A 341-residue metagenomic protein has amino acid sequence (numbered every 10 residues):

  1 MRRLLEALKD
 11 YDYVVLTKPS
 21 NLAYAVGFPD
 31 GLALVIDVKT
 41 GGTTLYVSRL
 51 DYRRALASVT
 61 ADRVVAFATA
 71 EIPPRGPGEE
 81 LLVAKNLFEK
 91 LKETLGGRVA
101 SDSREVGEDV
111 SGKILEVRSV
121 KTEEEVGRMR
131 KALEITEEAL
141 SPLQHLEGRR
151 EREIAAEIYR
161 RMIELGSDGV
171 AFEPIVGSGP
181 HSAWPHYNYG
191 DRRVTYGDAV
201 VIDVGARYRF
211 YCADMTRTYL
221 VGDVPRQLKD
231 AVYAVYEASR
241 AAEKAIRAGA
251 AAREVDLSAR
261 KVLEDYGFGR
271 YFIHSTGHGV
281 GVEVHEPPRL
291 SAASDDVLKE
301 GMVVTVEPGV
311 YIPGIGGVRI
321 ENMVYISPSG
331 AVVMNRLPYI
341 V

Functional and structural regions predicted by a protein language model:
M1-V341: Active-site neighborhoods and metal-handling regions in enzymes and metal-associated proteins
